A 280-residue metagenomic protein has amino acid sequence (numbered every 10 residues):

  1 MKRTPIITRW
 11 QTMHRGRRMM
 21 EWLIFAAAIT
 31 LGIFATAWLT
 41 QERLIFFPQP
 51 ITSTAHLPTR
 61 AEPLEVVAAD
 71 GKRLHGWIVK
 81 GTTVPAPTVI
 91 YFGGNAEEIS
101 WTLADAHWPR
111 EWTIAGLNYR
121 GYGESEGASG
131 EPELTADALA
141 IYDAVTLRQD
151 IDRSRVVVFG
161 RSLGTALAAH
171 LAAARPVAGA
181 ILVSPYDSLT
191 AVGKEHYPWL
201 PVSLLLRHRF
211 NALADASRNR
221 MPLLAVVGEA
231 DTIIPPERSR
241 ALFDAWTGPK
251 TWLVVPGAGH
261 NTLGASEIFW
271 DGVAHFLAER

Functional and structural regions predicted by a protein language model:
W22-V66: An N-terminal hydrophobic leader/cap segment in hydrolases
R73-A144, R148: Membrane-embedded segments
I151-S162: Alpha/beta-hydrolase fold nucleophile elbow
V177, I181-A191, H208-A212, A258: Active-site nucleophile loop of the alpha/beta-hydrolase fold
A212, M221, P235-D244: Short alpha-helix in the alpha/beta-hydrolase fold that links the catalytic acid
N219, A225-V227, D231: Short beta-strand/loop motif that positions the catalytic acidic residue of the alpha/beta-hydrolase fold
E229-I234, H260-T262: Acidic catalytic loop of the alpha/beta-hydrolase fold
A258-I268: Catalytic histidine-centered segment of alpha/beta-hydrolase-like enzymes
